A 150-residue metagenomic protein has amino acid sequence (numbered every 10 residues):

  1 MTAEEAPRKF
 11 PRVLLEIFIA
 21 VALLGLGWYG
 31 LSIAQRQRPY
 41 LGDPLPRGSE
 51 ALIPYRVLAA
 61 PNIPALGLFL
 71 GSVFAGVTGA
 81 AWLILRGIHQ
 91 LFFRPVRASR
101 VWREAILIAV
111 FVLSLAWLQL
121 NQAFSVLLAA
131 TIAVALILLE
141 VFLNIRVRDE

Functional and structural regions predicted by a protein language model:
T2-A22: Alpha-helical transmembrane segments and their helix-start/interface "positive-inside/aromatic belt" motifs in integral
L23-G76: Membrane-helix boundary elements
P61-L68, L85-A98: Short juxtamembrane and helix-loop transition motifs at transmembrane-helix boundaries in membrane proteins
G71, T78, V96-R97, R103 (+1 more regions): Non-transmembrane, aqueous-exposed alpha-helical and coiled segments at domain scale
I108-W117, A133-L136: Hydrophobic, membrane-inserted alpha-helices
S114-A130: Membrane-helix boundary connector in multi-pass membrane proteins
L139-E150: Juxtamembrane membrane-interface segments at transmembrane alpha-helix termini
